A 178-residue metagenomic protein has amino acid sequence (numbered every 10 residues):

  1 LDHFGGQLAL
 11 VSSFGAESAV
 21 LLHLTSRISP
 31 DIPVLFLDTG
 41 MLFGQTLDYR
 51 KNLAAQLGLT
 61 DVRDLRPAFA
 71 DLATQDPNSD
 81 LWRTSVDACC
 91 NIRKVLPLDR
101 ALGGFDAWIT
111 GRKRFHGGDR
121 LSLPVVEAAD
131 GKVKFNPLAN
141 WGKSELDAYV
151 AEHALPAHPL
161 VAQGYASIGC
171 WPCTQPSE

Functional and structural regions predicted by a protein language model:
L1-E178: Nucleotide-activated chemistry modules centered on ATP-dependent adenylation/adenylyltransferase
